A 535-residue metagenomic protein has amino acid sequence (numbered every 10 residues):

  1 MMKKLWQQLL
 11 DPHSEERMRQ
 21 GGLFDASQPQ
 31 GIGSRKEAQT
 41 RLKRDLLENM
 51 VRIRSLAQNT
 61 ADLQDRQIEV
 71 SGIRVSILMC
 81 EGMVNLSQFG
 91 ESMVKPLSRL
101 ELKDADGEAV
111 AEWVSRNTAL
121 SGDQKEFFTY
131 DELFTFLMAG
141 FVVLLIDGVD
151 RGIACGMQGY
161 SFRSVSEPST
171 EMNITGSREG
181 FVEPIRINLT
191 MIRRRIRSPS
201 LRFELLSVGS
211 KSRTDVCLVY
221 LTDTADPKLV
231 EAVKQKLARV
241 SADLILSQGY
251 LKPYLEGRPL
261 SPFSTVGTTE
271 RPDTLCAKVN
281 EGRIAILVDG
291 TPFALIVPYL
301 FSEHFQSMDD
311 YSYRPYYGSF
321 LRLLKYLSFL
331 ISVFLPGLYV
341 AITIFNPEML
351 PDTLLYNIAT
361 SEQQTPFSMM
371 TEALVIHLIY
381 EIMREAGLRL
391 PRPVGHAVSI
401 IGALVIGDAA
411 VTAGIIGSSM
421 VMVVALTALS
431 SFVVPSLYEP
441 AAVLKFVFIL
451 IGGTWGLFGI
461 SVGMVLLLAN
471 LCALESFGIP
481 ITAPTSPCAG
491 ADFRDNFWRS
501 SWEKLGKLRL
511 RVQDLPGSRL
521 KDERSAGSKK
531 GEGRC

Functional and structural regions predicted by a protein language model:
M1-F334, D352, C472-C535: Membrane-embedded alpha-helical signal segments
F329-M349: Hydrophobic alpha-helical segments embedded in or immediately adjacent to the lipid bilayer of multipass inner-membrane
L338-A341, P351-C535: Generic detector of multi-pass transmembrane helix bundles and their immediately adjacent loops in polytopic membrane
